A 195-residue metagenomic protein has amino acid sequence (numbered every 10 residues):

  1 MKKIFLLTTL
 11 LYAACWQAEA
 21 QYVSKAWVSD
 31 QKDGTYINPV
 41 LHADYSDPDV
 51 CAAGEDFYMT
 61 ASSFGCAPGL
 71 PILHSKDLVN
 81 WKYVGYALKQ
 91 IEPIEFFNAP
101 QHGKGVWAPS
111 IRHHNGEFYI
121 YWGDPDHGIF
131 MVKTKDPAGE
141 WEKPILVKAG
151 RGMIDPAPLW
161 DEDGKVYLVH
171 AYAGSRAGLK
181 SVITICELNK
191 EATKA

Functional and structural regions predicted by a protein language model:
M1-Y22: Bacterial Sec-dependent N-terminal signal peptides
A20-A195: Carbohydrate-active catalytic/glycan-binding domains of CAZyme proteins, especially the secreted or lumenal ectodomains
